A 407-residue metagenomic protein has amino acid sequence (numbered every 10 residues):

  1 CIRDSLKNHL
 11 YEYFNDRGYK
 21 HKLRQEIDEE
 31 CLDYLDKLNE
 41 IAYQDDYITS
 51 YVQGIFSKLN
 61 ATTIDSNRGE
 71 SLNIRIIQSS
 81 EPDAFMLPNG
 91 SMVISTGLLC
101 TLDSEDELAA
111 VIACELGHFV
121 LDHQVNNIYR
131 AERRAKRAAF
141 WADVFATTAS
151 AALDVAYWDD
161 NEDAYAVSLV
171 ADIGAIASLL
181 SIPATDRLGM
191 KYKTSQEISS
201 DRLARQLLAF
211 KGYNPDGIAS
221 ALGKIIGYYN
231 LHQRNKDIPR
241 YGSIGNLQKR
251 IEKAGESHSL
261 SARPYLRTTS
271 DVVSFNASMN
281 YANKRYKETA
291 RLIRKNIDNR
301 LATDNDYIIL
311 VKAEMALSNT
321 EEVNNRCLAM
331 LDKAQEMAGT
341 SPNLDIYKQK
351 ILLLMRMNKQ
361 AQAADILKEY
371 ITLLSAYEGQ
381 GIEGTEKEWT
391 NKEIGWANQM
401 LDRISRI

Functional and structural regions predicted by a protein language model:
R3-W158, D186-K191, L203-Q248, E256-A262 (+4 more regions): Peri-catalytic and regulatory segments of divalent metal-dependent proteins
N161-A177: Hydrophobic alpha-helical transmembrane segments
L180: His/Cys-centered metal/cofactor-coordination and adjacent catalytic loops
I251: Divalent-metal (often Zn2+) His-rich catalytic cores of metallo-beta-lactamase-fold enzymes
